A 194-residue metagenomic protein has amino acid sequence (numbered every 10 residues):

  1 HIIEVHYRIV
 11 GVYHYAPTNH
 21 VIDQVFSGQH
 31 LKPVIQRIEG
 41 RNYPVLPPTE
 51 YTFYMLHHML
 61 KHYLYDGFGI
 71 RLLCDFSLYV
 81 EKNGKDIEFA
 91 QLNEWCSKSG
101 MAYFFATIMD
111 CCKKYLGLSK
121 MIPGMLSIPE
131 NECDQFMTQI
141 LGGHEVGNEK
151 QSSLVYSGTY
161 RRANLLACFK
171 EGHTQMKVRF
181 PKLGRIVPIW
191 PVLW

Functional and structural regions predicted by a protein language model:
H1-W194: Conserved NTP-donor binding/palm subdomain of two-metal-ion nucleotidyltransferases/polymerases, i.e., the charged
